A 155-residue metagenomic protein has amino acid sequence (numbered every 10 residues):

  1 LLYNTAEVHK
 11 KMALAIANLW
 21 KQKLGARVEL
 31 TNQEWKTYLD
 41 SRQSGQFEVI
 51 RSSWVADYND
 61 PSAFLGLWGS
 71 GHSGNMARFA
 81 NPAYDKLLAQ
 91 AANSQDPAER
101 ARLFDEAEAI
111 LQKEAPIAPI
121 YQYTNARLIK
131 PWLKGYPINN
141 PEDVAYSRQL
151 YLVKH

Functional and structural regions predicted by a protein language model:
L1-T5, V28-T31, E48: Short, well-ordered beta-strand elements
T5-L19, Y38-H155: Detector for C-terminal structural segments
N18-Q33, Q90: A local structural motif
